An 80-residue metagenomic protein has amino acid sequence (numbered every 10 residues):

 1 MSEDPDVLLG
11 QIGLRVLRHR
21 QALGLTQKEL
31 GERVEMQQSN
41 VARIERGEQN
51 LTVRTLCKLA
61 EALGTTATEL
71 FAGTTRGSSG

Functional and structural regions predicted by a protein language model:
M1-A22: A short, Lys/Arg-rich alpha-helix, primarily the initiator
V7, F71-G80: Short, charged recognition helix plus adjacent turn of helix-turn-helix-like nucleic-acid-binding domains
L14, G24-L25, L51-R54: Residue-level signal for the short linker/turn that defines the boundary of a DNA-recognition helix
L17, K28, C57: Residues within the helices of the helix-turn-helix
Q21, E32, E61: Alpha-helical residues within the helix-turn-helix
G24-R46: Short alpha-helical DNA-recognition segment
R54-E69: DNA major-groove recognition helix of helix-turn-helix/homeodomain DNA-binding modules
